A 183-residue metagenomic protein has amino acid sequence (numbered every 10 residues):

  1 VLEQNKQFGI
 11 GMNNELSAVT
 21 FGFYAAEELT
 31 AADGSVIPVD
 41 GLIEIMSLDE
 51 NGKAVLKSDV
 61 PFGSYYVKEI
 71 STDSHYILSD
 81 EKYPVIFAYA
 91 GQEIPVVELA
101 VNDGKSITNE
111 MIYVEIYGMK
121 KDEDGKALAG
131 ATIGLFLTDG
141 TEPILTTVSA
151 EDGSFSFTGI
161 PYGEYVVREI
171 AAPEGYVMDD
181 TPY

Functional and structural regions predicted by a protein language model:
V1-Y183: Solvent-exposed loop/turn and edge beta-strand elements of beta-rich ligand-binding domains
